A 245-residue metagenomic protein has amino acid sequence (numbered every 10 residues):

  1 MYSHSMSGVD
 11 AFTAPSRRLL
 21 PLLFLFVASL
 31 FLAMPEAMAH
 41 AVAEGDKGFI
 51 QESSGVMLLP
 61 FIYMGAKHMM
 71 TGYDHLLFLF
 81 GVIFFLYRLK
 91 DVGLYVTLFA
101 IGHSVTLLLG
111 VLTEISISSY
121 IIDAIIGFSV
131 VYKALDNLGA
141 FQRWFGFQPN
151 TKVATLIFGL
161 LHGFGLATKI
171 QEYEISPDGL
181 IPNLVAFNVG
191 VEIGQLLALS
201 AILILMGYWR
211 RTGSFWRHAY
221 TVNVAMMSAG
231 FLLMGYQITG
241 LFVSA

Functional and structural regions predicted by a protein language model:
Y2-T71, F147, I238-A245: Histidine-/acidic- and/or cysteine-rich, low-complexity loops and terminal segments associated with membrane
H68-S244: Hydrophobic alpha-helical transmembrane segments in multi-pass membrane proteins
